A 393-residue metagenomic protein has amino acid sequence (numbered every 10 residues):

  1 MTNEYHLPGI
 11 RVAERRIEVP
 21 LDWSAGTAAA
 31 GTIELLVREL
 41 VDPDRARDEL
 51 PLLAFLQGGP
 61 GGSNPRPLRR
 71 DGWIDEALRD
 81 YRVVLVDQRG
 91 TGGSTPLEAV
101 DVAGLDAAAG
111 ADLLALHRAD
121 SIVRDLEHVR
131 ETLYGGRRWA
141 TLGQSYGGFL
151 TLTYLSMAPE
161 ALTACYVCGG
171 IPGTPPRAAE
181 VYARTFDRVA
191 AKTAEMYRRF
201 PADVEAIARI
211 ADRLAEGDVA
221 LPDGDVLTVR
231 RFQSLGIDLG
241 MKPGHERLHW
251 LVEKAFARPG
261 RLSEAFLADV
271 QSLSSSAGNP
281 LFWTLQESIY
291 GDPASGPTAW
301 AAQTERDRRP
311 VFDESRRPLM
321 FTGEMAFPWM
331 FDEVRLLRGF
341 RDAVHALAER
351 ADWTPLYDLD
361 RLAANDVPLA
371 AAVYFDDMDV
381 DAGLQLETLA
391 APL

Functional and structural regions predicted by a protein language model:
T2-D223, L336-R341, T354-R361, V367 (+2 more regions): Gly/Pro-rich cap/lid or specificity-loop segments adjacent to the active site
D218-R350: Alpha/beta-hydrolase fold active-site neighborhood
R230, A363-L369, A391-P392: Short, proline-enriched alpha-helix->beta-strand connector loops that line the catalytic pocket of alpha/beta-hydrolase
L251-E253, D381-A390: Short alpha-helix in the alpha/beta-hydrolase fold that links the catalytic acid
A372, M378-D379, A391-P392: Hydrophobic alpha-helical segments
